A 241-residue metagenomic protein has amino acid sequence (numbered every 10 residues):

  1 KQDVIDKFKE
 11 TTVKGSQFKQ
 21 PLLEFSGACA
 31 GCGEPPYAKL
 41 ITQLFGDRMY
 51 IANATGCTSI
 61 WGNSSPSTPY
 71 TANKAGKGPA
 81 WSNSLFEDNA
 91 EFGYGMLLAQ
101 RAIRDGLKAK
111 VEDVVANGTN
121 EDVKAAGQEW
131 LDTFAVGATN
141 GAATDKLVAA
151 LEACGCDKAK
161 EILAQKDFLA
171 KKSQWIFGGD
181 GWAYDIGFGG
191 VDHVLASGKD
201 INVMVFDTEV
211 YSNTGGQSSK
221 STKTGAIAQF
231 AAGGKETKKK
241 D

Functional and structural regions predicted by a protein language model:
K1-Q2, T58-N89: Terminal amphipathic helices with adjacent charged low-complexity linkers/tails
K1-V13: Non-heme iron-sulfur electron-transfer modules
G15-Q20, E24-A28, S84-L98, I103-T119 (+2 more regions): Conserved thiamine diphosphate
Q17, L23-T55, S59-P66: N-terminal amphipathic, basic-rich helices that act as targeting or association modules
G33-L44, K160-E161, D185-V191: Short alpha-helical segments and helix-capping/turn motifs at coil-helix boundaries
P35, L40, L44, R48 (+6 more regions): Generic, well-ordered alpha-helical scaffold segments in large soluble proteins
W61-G62, E161-D241: Thiamine diphosphate
F86-E161: N-terminal leader/propeptide and maturation segments of large enzyme subunits in energy/redox metabolism and hydrolases
